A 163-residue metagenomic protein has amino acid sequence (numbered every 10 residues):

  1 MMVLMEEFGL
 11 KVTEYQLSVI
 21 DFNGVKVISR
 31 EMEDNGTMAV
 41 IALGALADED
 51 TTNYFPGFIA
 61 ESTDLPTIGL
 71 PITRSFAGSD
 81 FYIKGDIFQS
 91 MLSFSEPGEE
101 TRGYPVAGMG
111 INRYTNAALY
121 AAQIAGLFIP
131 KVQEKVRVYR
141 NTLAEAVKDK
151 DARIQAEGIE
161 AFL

Functional and structural regions predicted by a protein language model:
M1-E7, F58-E61, Q123-I124: Short, solvent-exposed amphipathic alpha-helical segments in soluble enzyme and RNA/protein-processing domains
M1-I20: Glycine-rich phosphate/diphosphate-binding loop of Rossmann-like nucleotide-binding domains
V3, Y15, I72-L163: C-terminal binding/interaction regions
E7-G9, S62-D64, T101-G103: Short, well-ordered coil/turn elements that cap or connect secondary structure elements
V19-F22, A45-E49, P71-A77, R140: Acidic, glycine-rich active-site loops and adjacent beta-strand->loop/helix elements that engage anionic groups
F22-K26, D50-N53, F81, G85 (+1 more regions): Glycine-rich phosphate-binding loop at the start of an alpha helix
K26-I72: Glycine-rich phosphate-binding loop
